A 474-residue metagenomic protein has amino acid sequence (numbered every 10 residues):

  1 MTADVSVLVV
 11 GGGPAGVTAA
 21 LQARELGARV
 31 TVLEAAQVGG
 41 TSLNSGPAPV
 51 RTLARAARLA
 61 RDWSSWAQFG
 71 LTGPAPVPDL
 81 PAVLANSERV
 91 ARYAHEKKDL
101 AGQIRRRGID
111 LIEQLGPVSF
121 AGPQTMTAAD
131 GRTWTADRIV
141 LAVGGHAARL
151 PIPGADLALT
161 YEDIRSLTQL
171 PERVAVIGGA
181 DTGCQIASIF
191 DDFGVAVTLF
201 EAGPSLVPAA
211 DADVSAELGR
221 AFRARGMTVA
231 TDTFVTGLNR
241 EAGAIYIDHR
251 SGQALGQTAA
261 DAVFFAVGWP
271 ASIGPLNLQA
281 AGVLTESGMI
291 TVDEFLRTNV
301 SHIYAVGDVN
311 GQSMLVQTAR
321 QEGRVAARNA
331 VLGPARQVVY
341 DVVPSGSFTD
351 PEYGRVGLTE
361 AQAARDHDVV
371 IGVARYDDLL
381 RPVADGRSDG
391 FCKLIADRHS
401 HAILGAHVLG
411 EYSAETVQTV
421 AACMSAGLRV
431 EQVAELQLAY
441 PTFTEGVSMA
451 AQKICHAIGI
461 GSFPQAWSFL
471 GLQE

Functional and structural regions predicted by a protein language model:
T2-A15, L170-A180: Beta1/beta-strand and adjacent pyrophosphate-binding region of the FAD-binding site in flavoprotein oxidoreductases
T2-D4, L21-A28, L33-L170, G203-V207 (+5 more regions): Glycine-rich flavin
L8-A36, T41, A48, T52-D62 (+2 more regions): Flexible, glycine-rich terminal cap/loop adjacent to redox cofactors in electron-transfer oxidoreductases
L8-V10, V118, W134-G144, V176-I177 (+2 more regions): Short hydrophobic core segments
P74, D110-A128, F193-E294, R365: A Rossmann-like FAD-binding core segment of flavoenzymes
A155-P171, T258-L332, T419, A434: FAD-site-proximal beta/loop scaffold in flavoenzymes
T168-A210, L315: Rossmann-like NAD(P)H-binding beta-loop-alpha module
A210-D211, E217, V306-Q362, Y440-S462: A conserved FAD-binding loop/helix module that cradles the flavin
